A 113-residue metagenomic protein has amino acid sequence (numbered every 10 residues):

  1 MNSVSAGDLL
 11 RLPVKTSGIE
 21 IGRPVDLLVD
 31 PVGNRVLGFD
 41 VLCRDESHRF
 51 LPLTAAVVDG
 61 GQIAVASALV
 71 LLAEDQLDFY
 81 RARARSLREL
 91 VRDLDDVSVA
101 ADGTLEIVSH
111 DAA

Functional and structural regions predicted by a protein language model:
M1-A113: Peripheral interaction segments used for macromolecular assembly
